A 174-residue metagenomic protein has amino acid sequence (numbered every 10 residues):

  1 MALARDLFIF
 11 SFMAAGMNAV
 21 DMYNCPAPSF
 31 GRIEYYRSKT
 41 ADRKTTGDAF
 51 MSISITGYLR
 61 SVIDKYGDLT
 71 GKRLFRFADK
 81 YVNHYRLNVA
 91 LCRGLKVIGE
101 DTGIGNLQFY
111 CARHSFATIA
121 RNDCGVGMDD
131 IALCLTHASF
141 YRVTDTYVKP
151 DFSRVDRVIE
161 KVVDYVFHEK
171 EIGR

Functional and structural regions predicted by a protein language model:
M1, C92-L133, H137: Short, basic (Lys/Arg/His-rich) helix/loop patches that form interaction surfaces in the mid-to-C-terminal regions
M1-A19, Y23: Basic, Lys/Arg- and aromatic-enriched nucleic-acid-binding interface segment
N18-A19, A117, V143: Extended, hydrophobic alpha-helical segments in both membrane/secreted and soluble proteins
Y23-D64: Conserved tyrosine-mediated DNA breakage-rejoining catalytic core shared by Y-recombinases
A27-E34, G105-N106, G125-T146, E169-R174: Short, polar N-cap/turn motifs at the start of nucleic acid-interacting alpha helices
R37-D42, L135-F167: Catalytic-site neighborhood detector that most strongly recognizes the C-terminal catalytic loop/helix of tyrosine
K39-S52, F77-L87, I104-Q108, P150: Short, contiguous acidic/charged loop-to-helix segments that flank catalytic cores in large enzymes
T56-G105: Active-site/catalytic core of tyrosine-dependent DNA strand-transfer enzymes
